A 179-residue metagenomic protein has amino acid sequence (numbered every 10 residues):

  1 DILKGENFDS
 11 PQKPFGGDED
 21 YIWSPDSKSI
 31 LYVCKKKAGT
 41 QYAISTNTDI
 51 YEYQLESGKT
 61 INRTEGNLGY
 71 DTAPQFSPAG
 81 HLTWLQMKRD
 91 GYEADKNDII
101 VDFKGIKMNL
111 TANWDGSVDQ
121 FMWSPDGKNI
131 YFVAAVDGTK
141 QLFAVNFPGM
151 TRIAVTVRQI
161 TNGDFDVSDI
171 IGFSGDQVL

Functional and structural regions predicted by a protein language model:
D1, G5-G17, V33-D49, N62-Q75 (+4 more regions): A flexible loop/linker signature enriched in serine peptidases of the S9 family
E6-D9, G105, I153-R158, F165: Sequence/structural signature of beta-propeller blade repeats across diverse families
Y21, P74, F121, I170-I171: Hydrophobic core register within WD40 beta-propeller blades
P25-D26, S77-A79, P125-D126, F173-G175: Residue-level detector of Asp-centered blade-edge/turn motifs that repeat once per structural unit in beta-propeller
I30-L31, G80-T83, I130, V178-L179: Hydrophobic beta-strand positions that form the internal "hydrophobic ladder" of WD40/Gbeta-like beta-propeller blades
Q54-G58, F103-I106, N146-M150: Short loop/turn segments that connect beta-strands within beta-propeller blades
N162-L179: Serine-hydrolase catalytic core recognition
